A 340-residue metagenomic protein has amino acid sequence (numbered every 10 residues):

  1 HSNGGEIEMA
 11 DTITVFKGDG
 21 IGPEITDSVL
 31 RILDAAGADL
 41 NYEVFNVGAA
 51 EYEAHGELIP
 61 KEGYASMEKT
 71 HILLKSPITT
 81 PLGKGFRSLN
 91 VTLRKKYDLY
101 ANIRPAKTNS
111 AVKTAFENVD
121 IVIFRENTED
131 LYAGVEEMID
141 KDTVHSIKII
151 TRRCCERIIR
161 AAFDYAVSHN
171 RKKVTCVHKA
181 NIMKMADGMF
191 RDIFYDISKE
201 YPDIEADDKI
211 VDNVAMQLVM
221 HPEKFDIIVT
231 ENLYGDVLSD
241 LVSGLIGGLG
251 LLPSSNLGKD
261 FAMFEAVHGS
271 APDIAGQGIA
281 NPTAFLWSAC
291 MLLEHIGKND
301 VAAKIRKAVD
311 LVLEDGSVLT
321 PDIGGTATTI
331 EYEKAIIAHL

Functional and structural regions predicted by a protein language model:
H1-E8: Short, Lys/Arg-enriched N-terminal segments with co-localized hydrophobic residues within the first ~10-30 amino acids
T14-A35, D140-D212, K224: Glycine-rich phosphate/diphosphate-binding loop of Rossmann-like nucleotide-binding domains
D19-G22, H71, F124, A162 (+5 more regions): Buried hydrophobic positions in well-ordered alpha/beta secondary-structure cores of metabolic enzymes
V29, L33, F194, F285-L293 (+1 more regions): Buried hydrophobic packing segments
L40-K61, L218: N-terminal beta-loop-helix "entrance" segment that forms/cooperates in small-molecule cofactor or anionic ligand
N41, H169-H178, Y201-K209, K298-R306 (+1 more regions): Flexible, glycine/charged-enriched surface loops at secondary-structure junctions
A49-E51, Q217-S317: Glycine-rich phosphate/nucleotide-binding loop
Y52-K148, L233: N-terminal glycine-rich phosphate/adenylate-binding segment common to multiple enzyme folds
